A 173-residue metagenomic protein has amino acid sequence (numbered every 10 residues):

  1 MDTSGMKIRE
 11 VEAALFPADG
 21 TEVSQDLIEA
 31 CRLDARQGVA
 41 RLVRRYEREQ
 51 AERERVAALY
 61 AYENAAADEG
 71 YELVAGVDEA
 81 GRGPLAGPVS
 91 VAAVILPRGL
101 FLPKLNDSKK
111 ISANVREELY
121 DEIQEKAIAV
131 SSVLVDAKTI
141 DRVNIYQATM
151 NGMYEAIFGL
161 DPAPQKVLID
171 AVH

Functional and structural regions predicted by a protein language model:
M1-A75, L85-S90, V94-H173: Acidic (Asp/Glu) carboxylate-rich active-site/surface patches
D78: Substrate/ligand-engaging "lid" and interaction regions
G81-R82: Short active-site segment of divalent metal-dependent hydrolases/proteases that encodes the spacing between
